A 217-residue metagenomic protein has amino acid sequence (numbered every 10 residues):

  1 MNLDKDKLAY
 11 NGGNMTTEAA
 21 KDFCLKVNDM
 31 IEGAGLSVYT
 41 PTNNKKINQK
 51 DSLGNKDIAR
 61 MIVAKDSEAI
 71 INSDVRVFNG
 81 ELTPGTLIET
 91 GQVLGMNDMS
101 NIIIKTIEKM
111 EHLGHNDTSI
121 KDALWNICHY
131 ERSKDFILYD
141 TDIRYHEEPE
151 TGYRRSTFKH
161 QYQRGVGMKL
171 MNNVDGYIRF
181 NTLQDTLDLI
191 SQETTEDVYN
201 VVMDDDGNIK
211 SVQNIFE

Functional and structural regions predicted by a protein language model:
M1-E217: Conserved catalytic or regulatory cores that recognize and/or transform ribose-phosphate-containing ligands
